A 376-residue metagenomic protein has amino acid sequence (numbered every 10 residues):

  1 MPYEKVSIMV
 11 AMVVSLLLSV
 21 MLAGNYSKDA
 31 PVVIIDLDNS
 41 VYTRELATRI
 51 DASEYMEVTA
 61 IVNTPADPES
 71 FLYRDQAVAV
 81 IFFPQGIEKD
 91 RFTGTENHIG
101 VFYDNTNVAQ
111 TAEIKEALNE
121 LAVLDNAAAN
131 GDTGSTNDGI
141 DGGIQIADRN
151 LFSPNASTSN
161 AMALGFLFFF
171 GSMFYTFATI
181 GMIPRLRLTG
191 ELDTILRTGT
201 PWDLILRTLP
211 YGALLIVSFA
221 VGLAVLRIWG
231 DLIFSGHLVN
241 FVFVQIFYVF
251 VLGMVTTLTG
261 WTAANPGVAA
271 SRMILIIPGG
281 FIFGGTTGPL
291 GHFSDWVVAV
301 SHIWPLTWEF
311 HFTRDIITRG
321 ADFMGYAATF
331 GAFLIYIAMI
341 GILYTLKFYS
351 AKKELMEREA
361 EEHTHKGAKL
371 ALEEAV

Functional and structural regions predicted by a protein language model:
M1-E4, A264-P266: Short loop-to-helix capping motifs
Y3-R44, Y103-N107, V123-F219, L226 (+5 more regions): Transmembrane helix-boundary elements of multi-pass transport/secretion proteins, especially ABC-type permease modules
L17-L18, V225, I233-V376: Membrane-spanning alpha-helical segments of multipass transporters and channels
I50-D51: Hydrophobic C-terminal alpha-helix "anchor/cap" residues
E54-A127: Extracytoplasmic loops/domains of multi-pass membrane proteins
D90-N107, Q145-N150, T256-G279: Cytoplasmic juxtamembrane interface segments
